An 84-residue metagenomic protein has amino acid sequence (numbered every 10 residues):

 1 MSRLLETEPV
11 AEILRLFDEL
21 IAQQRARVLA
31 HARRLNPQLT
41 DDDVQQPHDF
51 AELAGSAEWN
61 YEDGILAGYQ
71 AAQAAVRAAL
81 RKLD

Functional and structural regions predicted by a protein language model:
M1-L5, A79-D84: Short intrinsically disordered terminal tails
S2-R33: Short, charge/polar-rich alpha-helical segments
E8, D18-L20, Q24, L39 (+3 more regions): Generic low-complexity, intrinsically disordered sequence content enriched in small uncharged/hydrophobic residues
A22, A26-L29, R33, T40 (+1 more regions): Charged/polar positions within long, soluble alpha-helices
L29-A57: Short E/K-rich amphipathic alpha-helical oligomerization segments
G64, G68-A75: Alpha-helical oligomerization interfaces
